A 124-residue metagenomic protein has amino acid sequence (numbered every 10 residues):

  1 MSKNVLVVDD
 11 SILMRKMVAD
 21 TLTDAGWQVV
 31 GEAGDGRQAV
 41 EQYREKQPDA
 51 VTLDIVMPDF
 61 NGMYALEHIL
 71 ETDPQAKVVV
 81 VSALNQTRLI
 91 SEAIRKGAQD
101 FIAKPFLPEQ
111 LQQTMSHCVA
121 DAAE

Functional and structural regions predicted by a protein language model:
V8-D9, A33, V51: Conserved sequence signature across two-component system core domains
I12-G31: Two-component/phosphorelay signaling modules centered on CheY-like receiver
D35-Q38, N61-Y64: Acidic catalytic/metal-coordinating carboxylates
K46-T52: Active-site beta3 strand of CheY-like receiver
P58-N61, Q86: The feature encodes the CheY-like receiver
R88, F106-M115: C-terminal output helix
